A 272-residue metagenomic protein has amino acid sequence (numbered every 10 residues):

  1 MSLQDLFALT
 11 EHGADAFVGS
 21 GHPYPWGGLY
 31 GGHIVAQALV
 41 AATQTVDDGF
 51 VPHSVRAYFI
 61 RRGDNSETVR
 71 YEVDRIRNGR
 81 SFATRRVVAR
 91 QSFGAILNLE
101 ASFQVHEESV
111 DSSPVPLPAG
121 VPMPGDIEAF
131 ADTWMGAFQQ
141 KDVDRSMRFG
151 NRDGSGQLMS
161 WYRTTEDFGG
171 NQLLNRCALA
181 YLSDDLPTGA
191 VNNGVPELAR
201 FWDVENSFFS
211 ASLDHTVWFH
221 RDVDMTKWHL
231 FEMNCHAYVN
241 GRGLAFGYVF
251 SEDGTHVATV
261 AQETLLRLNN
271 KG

Functional and structural regions predicted by a protein language model:
M1-G272: Terminal targeting signals and extreme-terminal segments of soluble enzymes
